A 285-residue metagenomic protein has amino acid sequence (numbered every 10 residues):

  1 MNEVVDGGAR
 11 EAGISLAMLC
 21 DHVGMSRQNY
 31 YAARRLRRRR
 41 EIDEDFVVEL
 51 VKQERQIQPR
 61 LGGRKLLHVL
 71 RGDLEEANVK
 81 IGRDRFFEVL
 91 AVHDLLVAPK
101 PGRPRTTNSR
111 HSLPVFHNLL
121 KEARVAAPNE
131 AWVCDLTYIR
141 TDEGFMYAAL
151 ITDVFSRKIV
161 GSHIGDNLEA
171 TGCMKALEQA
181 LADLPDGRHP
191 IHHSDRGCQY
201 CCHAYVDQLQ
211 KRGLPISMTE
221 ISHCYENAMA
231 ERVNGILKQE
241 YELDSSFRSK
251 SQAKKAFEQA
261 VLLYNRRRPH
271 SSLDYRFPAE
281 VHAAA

Functional and structural regions predicted by a protein language model:
M1-I14, V48, K52-Q56: Short, amphipathic alpha-helical "recognition" segments used to contact nucleic acids or chromatin
L19-C20, Y30, V51, L66 (+13 more regions): Mobile genetic element proteins and their domesticated derivatives, centered on retroelements and DNA transposons
C20, R27-A127, F277-A283: Basic, flexible linker segments flanking DNA-binding modules in nucleic acid-interacting mobile-element proteins
R60, E76, R124-A126, T141-D142 (+3 more regions): Conserved, non-catalytic sequence blocks in retroelement Pol enzymes and Pol-derived host proteins
T106-S109, S194-R196, C202-V206, M218-K238 (+2 more regions): RNase H-like two-metal-ion nuclease catalytic core shared by retroviral integrases and related mobile-element nucleases
E122-V160, D166: An active-site-proximal beta-strand-loop segment
G144, S162-P185, C201: Active-site beta-loop-alpha junctions of metal-dependent nucleic acid enzymes, especially the RNase H-like/DDE
Q210-L214, I236-A285: C-terminal domain-tail junction helix/linker
